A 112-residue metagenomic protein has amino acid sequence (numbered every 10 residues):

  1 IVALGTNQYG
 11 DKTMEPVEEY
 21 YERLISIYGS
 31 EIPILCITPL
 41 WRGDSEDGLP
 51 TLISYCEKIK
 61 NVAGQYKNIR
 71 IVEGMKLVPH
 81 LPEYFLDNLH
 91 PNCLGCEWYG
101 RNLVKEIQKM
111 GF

Functional and structural regions predicted by a protein language model:
I1-F112: Alpha-helical cap/lid subdomain in secreted, periplasmic, or secretory-pathway luminal O-acyl-processing enzymes
